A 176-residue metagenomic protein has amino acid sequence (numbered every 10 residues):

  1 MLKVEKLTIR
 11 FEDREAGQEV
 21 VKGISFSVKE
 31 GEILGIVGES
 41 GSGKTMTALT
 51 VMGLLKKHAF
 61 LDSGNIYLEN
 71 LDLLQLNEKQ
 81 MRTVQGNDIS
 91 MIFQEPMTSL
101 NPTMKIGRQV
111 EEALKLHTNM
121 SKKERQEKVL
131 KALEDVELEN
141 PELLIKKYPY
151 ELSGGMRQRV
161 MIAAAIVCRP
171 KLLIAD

Functional and structural regions predicted by a protein language model:
M1, R10-G23, L54-F60, N77-Q80 (+2 more regions): A short, flexible loop at the N-terminus of ABC-type nucleotide-binding domains that lies
V37-G38: The feature captures the beta-strand-to-loop junction immediately N-terminal to the Walker
F60-D72: Conserved ABC transporter NBD signature motif
D72, E124-L143: Conserved ABC ATPase "signature" region
V110, I162: Hydrophobic anchor residue at the start of the ABC signature
K147-L152, M156: Conserved ABC ATPase signature
V167-K171: A short, proline-enriched helix->beta-strand linker immediately N-terminal to the Walker B motif in ABC-type P-loop
